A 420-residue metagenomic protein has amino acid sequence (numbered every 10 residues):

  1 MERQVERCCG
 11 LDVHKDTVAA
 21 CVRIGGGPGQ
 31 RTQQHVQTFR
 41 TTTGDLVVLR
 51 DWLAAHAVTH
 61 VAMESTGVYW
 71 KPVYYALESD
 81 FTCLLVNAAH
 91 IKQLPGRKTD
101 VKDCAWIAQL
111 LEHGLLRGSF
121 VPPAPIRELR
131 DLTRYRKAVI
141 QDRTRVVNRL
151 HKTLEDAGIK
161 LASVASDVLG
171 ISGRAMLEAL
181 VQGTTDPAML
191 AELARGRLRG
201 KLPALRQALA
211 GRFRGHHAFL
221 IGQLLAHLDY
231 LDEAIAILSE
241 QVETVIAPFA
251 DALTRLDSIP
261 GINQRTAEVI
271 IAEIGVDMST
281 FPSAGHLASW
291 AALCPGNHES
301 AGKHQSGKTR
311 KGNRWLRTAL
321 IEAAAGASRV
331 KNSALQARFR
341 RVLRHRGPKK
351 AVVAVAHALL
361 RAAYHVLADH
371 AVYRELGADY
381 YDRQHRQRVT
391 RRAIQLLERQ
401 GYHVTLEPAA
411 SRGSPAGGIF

Functional and structural regions predicted by a protein language model:
M1-F420: A detector of single, family-specific signature residues that are central to catalytic or substrate-handling motifs
